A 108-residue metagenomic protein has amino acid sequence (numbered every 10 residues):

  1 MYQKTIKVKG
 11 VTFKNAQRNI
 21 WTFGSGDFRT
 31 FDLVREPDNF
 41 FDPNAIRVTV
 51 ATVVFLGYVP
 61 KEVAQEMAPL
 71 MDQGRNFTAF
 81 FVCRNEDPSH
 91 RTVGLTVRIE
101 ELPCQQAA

Functional and structural regions predicted by a protein language model:
M1-A108: Conserved active-site motif detector
